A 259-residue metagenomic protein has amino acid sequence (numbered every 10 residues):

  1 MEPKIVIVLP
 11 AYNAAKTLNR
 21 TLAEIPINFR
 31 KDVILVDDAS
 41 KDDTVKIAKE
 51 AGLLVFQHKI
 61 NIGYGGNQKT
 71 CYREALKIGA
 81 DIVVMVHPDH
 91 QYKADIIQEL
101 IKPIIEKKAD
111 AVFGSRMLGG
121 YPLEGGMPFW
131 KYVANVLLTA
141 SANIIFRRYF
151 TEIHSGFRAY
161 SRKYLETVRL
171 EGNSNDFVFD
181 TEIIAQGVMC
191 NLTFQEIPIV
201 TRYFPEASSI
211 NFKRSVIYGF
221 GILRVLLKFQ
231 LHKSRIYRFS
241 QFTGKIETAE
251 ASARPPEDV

Functional and structural regions predicted by a protein language model:
M1-E2, R147, E171-V259: Hydrophobic helical membrane-anchoring modules
V6-P10, Q57: Short hydrophobic beta-strand elements that form part of the catalytic alpha/beta core underpinning NDP-sugar/donor
Y12-I27: Short, well-formed alpha-helical segments that are part of the catalytic scaffolds of diverse glycosyltransferases
A14-T17, S40, K93: Donor nucleotide-sugar binding loop of glycosyltransferases
D37-V45: A conserved acidic beta->alpha catalytic loop
A39, G63, Q91: A short, conserved beta-strand element in the Rossmann-like catalytic core that flanks the donor/metal-binding loop
F56, I60-K77, A94-F177, F204-K213 (+1 more regions): Acceptor/aglycone-binding surface of glycosyltransferases and processive sugar-polymer synthases
A80-Q91: Short beta-strand-to-loop acidic/aromatic patch adjacent to the donor-nucleotide binding site
